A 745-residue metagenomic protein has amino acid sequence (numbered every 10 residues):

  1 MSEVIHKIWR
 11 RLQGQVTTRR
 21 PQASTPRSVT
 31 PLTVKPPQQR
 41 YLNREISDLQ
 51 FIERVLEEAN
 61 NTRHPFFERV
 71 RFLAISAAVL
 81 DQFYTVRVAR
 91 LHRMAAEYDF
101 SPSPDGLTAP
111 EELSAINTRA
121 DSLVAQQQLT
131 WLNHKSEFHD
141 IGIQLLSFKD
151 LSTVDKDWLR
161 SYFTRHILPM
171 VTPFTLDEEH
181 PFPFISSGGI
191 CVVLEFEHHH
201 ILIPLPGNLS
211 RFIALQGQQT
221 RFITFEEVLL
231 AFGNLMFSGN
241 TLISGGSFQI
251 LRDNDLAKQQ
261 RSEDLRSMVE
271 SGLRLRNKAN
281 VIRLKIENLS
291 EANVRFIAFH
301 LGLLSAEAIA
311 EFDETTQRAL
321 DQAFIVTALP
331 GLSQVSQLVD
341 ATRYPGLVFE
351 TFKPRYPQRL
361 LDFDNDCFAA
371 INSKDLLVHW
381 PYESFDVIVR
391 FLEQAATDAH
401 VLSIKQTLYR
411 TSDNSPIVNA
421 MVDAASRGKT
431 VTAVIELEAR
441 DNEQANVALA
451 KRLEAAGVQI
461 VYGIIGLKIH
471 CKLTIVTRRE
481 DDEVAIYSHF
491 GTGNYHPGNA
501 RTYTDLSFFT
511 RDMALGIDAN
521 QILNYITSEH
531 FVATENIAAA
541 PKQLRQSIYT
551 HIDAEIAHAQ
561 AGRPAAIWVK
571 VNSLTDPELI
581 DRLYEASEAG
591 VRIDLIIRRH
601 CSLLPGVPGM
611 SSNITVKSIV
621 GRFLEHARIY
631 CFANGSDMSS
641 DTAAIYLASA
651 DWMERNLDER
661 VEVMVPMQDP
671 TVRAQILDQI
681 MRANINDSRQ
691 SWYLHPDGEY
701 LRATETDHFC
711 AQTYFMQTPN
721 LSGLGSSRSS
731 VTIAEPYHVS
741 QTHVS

Functional and structural regions predicted by a protein language model:
S2-I567, E585-A589, C601-E625, I629-S745: N-terminal localization/anchoring segments of enzymes in phospholipid and broader phosphate metabolism
N572: Cofactor-pocket helix-loop regions in the catalytic cores of large enzyme subunits
P577-I580, Y584: Glycine/threonine-rich ATP-lid/beta-loop region of ATP-binding domains
R592-I596: Hydrophobic alpha/beta core scaffold segments
